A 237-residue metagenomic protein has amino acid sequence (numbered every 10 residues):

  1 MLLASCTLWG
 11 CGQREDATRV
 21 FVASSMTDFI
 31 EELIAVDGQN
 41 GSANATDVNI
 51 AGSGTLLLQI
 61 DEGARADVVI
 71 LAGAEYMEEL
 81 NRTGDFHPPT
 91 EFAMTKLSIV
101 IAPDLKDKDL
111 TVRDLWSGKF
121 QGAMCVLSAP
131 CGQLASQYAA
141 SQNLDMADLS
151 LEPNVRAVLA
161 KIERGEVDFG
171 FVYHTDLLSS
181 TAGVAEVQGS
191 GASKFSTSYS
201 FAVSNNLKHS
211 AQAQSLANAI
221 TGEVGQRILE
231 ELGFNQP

Functional and structural regions predicted by a protein language model:
M1-W9: Sec-dependent bacterial lipoprotein signal peptides
C11-G41, A45, G54, L58-E62 (+2 more regions): Exported/periplasmic ABC-transporter solute-binding proteins
A51: Cofactor-binding loops of NAD(P)H-dependent oxidoreductases, dominated by short-chain dehydrogenase/reductases
